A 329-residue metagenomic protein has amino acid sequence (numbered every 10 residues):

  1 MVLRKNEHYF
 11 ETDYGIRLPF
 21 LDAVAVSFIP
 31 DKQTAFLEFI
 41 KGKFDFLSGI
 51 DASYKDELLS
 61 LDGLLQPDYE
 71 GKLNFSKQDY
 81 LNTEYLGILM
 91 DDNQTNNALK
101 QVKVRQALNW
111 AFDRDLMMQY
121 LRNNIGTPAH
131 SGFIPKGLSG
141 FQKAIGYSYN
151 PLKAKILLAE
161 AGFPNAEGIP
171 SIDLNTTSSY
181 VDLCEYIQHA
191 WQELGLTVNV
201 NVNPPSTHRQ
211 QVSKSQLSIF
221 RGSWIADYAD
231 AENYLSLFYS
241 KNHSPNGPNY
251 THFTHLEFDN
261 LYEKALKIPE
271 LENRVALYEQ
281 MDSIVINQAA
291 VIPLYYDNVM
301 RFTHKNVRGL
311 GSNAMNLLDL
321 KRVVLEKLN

Functional and structural regions predicted by a protein language model:
M1-T12, T34-A35, P151-L157, L174-H189: Bilobed "Venus flytrap"/periplasmic-binding protein-like clamshell domains and structurally analogous long
M1-T34, L58-T83, L152, P164: Aromatic-rich, solvent-exposed beta-strand/loop patch
M1-V2, L21-S27, G168-T177, V198-N199 (+1 more regions): Short, well-ordered beta-strand elements
K5, S76, Y80-E84, A107-F141 (+2 more regions): Detector for C-terminal structural segments
A25-L37, I50-S53, S178, V200-Q210: Short helix-initiation/N-cap motifs at beta->coil->alpha
K41-G49, L64, A190, L196-T197 (+1 more regions): Alpha-to-beta junction loops
D51-P67, A226-A231: A ligand-binding cleft/hinge motif common to bilobed small-molecule-binding domains
T95, K100-V102, T127-A161, Y180-D182: Structural transition elements
